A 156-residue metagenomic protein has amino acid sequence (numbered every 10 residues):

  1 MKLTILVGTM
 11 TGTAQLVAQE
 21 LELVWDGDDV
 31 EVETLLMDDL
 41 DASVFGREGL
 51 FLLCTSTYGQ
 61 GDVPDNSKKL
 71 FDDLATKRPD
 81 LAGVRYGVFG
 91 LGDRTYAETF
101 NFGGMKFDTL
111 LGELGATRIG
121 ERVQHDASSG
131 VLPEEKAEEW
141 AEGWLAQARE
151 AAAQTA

Functional and structural regions predicted by a protein language model:
K2-T4, G12-L16, V24-D28, R47-A156: FMN-binding flavodoxin-like domain, especially the glycine-rich phosphate-binding loop
D29-A42: A short, well-structured beta->alpha microelement
